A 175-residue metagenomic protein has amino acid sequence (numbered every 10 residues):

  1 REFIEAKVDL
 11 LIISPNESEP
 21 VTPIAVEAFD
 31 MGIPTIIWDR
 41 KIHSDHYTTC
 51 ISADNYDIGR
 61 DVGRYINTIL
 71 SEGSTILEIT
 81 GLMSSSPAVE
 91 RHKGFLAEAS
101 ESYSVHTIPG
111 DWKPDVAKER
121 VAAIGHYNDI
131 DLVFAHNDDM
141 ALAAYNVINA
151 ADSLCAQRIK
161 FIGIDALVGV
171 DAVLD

Functional and structural regions predicted by a protein language model:
R1-D175: A residue-level marker of the well-folded mature domains of exported/periplasmic proteins
